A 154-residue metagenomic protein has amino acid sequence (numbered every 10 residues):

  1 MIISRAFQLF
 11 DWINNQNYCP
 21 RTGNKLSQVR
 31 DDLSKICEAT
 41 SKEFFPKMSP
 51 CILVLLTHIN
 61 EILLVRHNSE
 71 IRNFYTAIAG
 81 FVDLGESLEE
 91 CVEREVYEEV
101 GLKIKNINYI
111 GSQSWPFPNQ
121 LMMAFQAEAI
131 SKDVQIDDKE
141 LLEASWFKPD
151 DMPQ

Functional and structural regions predicted by a protein language model:
M1, V82-Q154: Unchanged
M1-Q16, S27-Q28, I71-Y75, D137-Q154: Nudix hydrolase/Nudix homology domain
R5-L55: Cys/His-rich short segments
D11, V29, P46-M48, N73-F74 (+2 more regions): Alpha-helix N-cap/loop-to-helix boundary motif
R21, S27, S34-A39, V65 (+2 more regions): Basic (Lys/Arg-enriched) interaction patch that binds polyanionic ligands
D31, M48-S49, T76, N119-Q120 (+1 more regions): Short glycine/proline-enriched turns and hinge-like loops at secondary-structure junctions
K35-A77, K103-I104, A127-A129: N-terminal strand-loop-strand
